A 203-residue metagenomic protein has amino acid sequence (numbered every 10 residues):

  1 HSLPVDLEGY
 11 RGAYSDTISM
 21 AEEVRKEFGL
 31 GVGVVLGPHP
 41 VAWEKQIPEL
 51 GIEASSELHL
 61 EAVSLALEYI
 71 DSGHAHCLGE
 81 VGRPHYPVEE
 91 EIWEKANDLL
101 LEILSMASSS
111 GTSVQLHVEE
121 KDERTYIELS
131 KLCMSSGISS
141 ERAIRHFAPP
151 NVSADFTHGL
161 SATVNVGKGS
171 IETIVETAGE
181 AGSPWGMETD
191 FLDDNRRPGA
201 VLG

Functional and structural regions predicted by a protein language model:
H1-S110, L116, R124-I138, R145-V152 (+3 more regions): Mid-domain alpha/beta scaffold segments of enzyme catalytic cores
